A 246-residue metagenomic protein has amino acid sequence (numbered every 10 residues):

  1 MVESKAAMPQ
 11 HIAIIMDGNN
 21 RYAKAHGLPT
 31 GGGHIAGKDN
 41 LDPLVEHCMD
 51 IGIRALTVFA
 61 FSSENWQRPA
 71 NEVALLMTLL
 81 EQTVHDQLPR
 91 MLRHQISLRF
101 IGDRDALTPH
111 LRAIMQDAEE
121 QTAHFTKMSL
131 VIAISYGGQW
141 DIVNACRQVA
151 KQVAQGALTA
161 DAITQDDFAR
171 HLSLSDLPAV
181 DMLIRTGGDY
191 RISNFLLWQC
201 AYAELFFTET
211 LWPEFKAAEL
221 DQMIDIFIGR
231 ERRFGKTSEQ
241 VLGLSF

Functional and structural regions predicted by a protein language model:
M1-F246: Flexible, compositionally biased loop and terminal segments
